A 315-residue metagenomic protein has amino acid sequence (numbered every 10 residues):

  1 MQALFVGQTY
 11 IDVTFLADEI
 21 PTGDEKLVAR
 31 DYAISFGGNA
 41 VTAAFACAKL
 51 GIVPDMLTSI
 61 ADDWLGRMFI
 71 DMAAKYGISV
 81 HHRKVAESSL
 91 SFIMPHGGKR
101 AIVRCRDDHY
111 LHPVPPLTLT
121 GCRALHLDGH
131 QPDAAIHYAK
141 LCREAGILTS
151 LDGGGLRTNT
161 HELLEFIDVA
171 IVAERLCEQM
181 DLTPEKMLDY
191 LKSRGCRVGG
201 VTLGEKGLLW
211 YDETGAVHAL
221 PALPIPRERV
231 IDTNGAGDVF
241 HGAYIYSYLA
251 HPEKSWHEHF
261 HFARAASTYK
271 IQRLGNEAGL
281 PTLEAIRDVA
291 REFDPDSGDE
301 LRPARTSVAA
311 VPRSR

Functional and structural regions predicted by a protein language model:
M1-L4: Extreme N-terminal starter segment of soluble prokaryotic enzymes
T9, H130, V239: Active-site metal-binding loops of divalent metal-dependent hydrolases
Y10-D24, L209-A222: Acidic-glycine-rich active-site phosphate/pyrophosphate-binding loop
I11, D18, G23-L27, I34 (+2 more regions): Conserved N-terminal subdomain of the carbohydrate kinase-like
A44-V53, S247-A250: Alpha-helix C-terminal capping segments
A48, A74, R143-E144, K192-S193: Anion (oxyanion) recognition and catalysis
A124-Y190, G207: Conserved beta-alpha-beta core of the PfkB/ribokinase-like small-molecule kinase fold
P184-R315: Conserved phosphate-binding/catalytic region of the ribokinase-like
